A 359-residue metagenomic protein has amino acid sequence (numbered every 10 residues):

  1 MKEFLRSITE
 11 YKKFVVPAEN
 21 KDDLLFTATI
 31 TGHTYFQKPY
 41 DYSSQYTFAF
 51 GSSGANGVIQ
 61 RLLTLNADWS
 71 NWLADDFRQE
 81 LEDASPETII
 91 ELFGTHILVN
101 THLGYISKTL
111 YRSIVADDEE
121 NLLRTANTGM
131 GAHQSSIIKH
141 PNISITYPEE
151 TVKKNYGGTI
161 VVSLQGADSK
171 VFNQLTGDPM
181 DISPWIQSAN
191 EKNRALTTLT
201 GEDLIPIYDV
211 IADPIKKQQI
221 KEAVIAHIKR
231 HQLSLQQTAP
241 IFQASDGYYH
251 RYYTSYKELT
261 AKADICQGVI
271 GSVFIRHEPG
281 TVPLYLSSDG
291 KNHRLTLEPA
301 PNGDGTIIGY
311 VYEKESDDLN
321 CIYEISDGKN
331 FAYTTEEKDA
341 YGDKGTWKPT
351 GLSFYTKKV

Functional and structural regions predicted by a protein language model:
M1-T238: Membrane-permeabilization and membrane-interfacing ectodomains
Q236-V359: Extracellular glycan-binding segments that recognize GlcNAc-based cell-wall polysaccharides
